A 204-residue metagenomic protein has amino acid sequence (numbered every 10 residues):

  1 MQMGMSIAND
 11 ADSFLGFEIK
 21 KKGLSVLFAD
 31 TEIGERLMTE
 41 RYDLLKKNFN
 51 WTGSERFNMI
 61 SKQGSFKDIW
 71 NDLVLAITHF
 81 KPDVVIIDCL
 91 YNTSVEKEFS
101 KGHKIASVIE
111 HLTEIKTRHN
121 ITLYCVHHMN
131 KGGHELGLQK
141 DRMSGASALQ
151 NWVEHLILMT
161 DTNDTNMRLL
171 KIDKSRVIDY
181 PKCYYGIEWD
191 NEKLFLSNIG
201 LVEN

Functional and structural regions predicted by a protein language model:
M1-Q2, L37: Phosphate-binding Walker
Q2-F17: Walker A/P-loop NTP-binding motif
G4, F28, D88, V153 (+1 more regions): Conserved RecA-like P-loop NTPase ATPase core
N9, N92, K131: Active-site micro-motifs of SAM-dependent methyltransferase domains
D12, K20-S107, E114, W189-E192 (+1 more regions): Conserved inter-motif catalytic segment of the P-loop NTP-binding fold
F17-E18, S147: Short secondary-structure boundary/capping segments
H103-N198: Phosphate-binding/switch region of NTP-binding enzymes
